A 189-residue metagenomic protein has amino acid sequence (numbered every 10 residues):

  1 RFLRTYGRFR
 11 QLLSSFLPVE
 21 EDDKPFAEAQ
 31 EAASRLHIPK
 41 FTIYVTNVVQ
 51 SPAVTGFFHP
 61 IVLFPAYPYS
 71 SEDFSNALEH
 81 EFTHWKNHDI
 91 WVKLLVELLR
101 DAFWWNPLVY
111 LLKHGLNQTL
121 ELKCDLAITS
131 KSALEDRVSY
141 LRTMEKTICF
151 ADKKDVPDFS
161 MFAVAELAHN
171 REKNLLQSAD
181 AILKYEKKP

Functional and structural regions predicted by a protein language model:
R1-P189: Membrane-embedded and juxtamembrane structural elements of multi-pass membrane proteins
